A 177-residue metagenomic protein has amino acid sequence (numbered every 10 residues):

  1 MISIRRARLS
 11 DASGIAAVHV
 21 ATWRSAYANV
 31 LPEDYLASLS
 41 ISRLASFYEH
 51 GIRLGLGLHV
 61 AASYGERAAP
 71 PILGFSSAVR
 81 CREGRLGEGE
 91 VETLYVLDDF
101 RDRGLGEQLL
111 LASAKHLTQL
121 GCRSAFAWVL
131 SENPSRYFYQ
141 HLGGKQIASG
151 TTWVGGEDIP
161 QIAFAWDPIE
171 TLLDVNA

Functional and structural regions predicted by a protein language model:
M1-S3: Extreme N-terminal starter segment of soluble prokaryotic enzymes
R6-A12, A17-R101, E107-A112, H116 (+2 more regions): Acetyl-CoA-dependent GNAT
V18, L120, H141-L142: Structural motif
P70, G87, G121, D158-P160: Residue-level preference for beta-strand/loop junctions
L105, C122, G144: Short phosphate-binding/catalytic loops that engage adenosine nucleotides
L117-W128: Conserved GNAT acetyl-CoA-binding A-motif
F126-R136, Q140-K145, S149-A177: C-terminal "cap" of GNAT-fold acetyltransferases
